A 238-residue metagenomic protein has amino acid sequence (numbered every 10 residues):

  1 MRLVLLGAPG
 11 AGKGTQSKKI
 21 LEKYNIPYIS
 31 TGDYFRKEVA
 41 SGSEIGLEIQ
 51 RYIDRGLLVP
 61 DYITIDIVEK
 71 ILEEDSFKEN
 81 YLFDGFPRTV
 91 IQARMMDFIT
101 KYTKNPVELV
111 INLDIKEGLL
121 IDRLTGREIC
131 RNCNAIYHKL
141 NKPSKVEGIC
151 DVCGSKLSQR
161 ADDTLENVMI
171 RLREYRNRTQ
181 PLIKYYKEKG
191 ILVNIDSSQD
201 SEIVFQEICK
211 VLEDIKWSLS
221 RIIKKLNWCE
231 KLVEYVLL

Functional and structural regions predicted by a protein language model:
M1-L238: Glycine-rich phosphate-binding loop of ATP-dependent small-molecule kinases
